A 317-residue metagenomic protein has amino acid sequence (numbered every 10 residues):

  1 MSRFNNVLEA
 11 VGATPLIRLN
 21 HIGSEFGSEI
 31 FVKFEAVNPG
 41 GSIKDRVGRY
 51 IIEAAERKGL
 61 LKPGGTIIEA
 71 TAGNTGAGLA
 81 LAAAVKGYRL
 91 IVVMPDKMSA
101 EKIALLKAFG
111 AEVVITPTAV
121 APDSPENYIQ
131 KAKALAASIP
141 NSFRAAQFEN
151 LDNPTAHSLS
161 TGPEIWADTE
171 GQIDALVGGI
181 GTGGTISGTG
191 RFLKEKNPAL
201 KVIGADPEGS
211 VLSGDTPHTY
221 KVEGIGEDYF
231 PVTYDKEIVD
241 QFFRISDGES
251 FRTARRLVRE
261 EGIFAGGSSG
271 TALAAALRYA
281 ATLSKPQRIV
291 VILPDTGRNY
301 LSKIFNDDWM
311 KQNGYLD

Functional and structural regions predicted by a protein language model:
M1-D317: PLP-dependent amino-acid enzyme catalytic core
